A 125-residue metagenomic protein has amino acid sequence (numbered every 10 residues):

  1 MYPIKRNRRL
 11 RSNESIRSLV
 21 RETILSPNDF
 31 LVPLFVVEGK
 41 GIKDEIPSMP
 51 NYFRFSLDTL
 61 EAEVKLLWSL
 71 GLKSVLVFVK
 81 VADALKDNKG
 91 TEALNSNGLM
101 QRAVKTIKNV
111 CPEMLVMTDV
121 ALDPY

Functional and structural regions predicted by a protein language model:
M1-R21: N-terminal amphipathic/basic leader segments beginning at the initiator methionine
R9-N13, P27, F53, L57 (+2 more regions): Generic structural signal for well-ordered, non-membrane alpha-helical segments in soluble metabolic enzymes
L25-Y52, M117-Y125: N-terminal small/glycine-rich loop or linker at the start of catalytic domains across soluble metabolic enzymes
P27-F30, L70-S74, C111-M114: Short, well-ordered coil/turn segments that N-cap beta-strands
K43-F55, L72-G98, Y125: Glycine-rich, proline-tolerant flexible connector loops at the mouths of alpha/beta enzymes
K65-W68: Non-catalytic positions within long, well-ordered alpha-helices that form the structural scaffold/packing of enzyme
K86-V120: Alpha-helix-loop-beta-strand connector modules within alpha/beta enzyme cores
